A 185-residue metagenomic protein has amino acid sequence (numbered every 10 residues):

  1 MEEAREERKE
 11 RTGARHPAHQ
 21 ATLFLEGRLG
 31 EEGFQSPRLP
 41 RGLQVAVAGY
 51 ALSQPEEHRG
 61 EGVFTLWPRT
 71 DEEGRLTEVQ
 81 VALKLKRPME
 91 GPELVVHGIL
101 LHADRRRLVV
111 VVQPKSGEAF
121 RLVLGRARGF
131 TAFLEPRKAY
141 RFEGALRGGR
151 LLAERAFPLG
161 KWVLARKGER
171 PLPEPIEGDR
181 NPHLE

Functional and structural regions predicted by a protein language model:
E2-G33, M89-R106: Structural detector for short beta-strands of small beta-barrel domains
G27, R59-P68, G98-L100, R137-A145: OB-fold and OB-like beta-barrel modules that bind single-stranded nucleic acids
S36-K86: Acidic (E/D-rich), amphipathic helical modules within compact regulatory domains
L39-E57, K115-P136: Beta-strand/loop nucleic-acid-binding surfaces
H58-V63, R106, R137-Y140, A156-W162 (+1 more regions): Intrinsically disordered, low-complexity regulatory/interaction regions
T65-R126: Surface-exposed beta-loop interaction hotspot
W67-E93, A145-H183: OB-fold/S1-family single-stranded nucleic acid-binding modules
R106, V112-K115, V123-L159: Long protein-protein interaction modules used by eukaryotic assembly/scaffold proteins
